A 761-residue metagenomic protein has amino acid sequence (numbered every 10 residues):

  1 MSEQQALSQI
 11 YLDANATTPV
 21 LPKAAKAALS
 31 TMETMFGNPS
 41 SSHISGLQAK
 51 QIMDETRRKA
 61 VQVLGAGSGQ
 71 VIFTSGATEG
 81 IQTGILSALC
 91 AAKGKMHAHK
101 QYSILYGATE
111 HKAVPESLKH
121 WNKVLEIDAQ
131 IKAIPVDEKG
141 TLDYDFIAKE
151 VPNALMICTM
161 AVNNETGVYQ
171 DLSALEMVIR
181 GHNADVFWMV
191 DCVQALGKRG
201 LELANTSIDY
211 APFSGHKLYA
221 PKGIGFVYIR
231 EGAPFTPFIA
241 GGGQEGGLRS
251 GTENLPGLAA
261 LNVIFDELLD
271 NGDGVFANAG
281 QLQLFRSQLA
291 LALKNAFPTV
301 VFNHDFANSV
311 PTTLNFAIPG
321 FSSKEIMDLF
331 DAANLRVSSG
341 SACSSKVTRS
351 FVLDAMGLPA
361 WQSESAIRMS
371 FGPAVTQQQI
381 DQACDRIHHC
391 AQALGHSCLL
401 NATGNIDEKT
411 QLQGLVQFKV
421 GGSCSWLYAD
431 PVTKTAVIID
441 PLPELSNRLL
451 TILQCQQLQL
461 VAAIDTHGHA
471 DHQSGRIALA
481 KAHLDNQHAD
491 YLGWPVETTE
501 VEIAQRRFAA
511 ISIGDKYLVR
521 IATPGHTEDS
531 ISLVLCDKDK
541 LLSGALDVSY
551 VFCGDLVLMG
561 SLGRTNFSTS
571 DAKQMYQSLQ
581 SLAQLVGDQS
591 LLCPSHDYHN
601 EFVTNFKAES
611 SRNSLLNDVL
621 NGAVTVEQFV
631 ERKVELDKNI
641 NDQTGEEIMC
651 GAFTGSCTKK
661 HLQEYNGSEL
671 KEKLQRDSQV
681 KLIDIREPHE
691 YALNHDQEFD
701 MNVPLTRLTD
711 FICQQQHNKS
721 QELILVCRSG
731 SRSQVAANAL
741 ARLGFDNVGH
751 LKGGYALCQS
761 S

Functional and structural regions predicted by a protein language model:
M1-Q411, G421: Pyridoxal 5′-phosphate
S75, G107, D191, P212-G215 (+7 more regions): Active-site neighborhood of phospho(di)ester-bond hydrolases with catalytic His/Asp-centered motifs
Q82, K217-L218, Q459-A482, H526-V534 (+2 more regions): Di-metal (Zn2+ and/or Mg2+/Mn2+) metal-binding site signature of metallo-dependent hydrolases with the MBL/beta-CASP
D143-N153, R448-Q456, A510-G514, E672-L674 (+1 more regions): Short amphipathic alpha-helix with an adjacent loop that forms part of the alpha/beta core around
S397-V416, G422, Q577-K681, E687-P688 (+1 more regions): Accessory terminal helices/loops
L412-Q456, E500-N600, N605, L723: Catalytic core of the metallo-beta-lactamase
E444-W494, E502-I503, A510, I724: Active-site metal-binding motif and surrounding structural segment of the metallo-beta-lactamase
F711-S760: Catalytic cysteine-centered active loop of the rhodanese-like fold, especially the PTP/DSP P-loop
